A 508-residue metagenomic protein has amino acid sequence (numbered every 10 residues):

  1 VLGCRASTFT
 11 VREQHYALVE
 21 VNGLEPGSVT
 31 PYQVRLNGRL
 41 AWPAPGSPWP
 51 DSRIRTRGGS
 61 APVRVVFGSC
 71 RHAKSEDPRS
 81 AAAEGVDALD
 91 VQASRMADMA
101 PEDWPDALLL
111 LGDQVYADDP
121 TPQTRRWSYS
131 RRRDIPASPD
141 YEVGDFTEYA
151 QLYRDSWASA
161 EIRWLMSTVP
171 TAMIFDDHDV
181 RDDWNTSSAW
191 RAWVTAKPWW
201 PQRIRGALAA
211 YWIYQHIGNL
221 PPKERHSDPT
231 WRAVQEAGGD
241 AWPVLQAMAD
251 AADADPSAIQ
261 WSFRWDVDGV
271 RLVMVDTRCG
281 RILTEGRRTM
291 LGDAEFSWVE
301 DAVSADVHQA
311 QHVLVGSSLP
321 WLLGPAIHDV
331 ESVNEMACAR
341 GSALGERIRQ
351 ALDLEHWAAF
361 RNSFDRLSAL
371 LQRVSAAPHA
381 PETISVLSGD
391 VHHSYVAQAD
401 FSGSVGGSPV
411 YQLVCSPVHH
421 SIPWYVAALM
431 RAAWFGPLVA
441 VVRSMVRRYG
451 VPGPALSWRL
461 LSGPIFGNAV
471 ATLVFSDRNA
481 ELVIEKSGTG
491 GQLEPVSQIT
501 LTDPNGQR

Functional and structural regions predicted by a protein language model:
V1-R508: Metal-dependent phosphoester/phosphodiester hydrolase catalytic core
